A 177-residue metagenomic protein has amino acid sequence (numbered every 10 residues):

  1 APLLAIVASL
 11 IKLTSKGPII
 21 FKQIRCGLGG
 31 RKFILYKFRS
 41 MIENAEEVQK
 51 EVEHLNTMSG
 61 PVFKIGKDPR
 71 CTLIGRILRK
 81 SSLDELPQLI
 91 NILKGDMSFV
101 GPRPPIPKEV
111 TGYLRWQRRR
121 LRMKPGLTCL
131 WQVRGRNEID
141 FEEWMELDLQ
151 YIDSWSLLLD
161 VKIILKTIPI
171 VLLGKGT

Functional and structural regions predicted by a protein language model:
A1-E47, N91, L157, K162-T177: A hydrophobic, helix-centered structural microdomain
A5, P61-K124, I163-V171: A short, structured surface patch at a secondary-structure boundary
S9, P18, L28-R31, P61 (+6 more regions): Gly/Ser/Thr-rich helix-start
S9-L13, L28, Q49-K50, F99 (+4 more regions): Intrinsically disordered, low-complexity segments enriched in polar/charged residues with Gly/Pro, especially when
I11, F21-I24, P69, G95 (+3 more regions): N-terminal hydrophobic or amphipathic segments with adjacent small-residue motifs that include Sec signal peptides
S15, F21, E43, G95 (+4 more regions): Alpha-helix termini
F21-R70, T128-E146: Short, glycine-rich, amphipathic interfacial segments at transmembrane boundaries or analogous
G66, R115-T177: C-terminal terminal-structure detector
